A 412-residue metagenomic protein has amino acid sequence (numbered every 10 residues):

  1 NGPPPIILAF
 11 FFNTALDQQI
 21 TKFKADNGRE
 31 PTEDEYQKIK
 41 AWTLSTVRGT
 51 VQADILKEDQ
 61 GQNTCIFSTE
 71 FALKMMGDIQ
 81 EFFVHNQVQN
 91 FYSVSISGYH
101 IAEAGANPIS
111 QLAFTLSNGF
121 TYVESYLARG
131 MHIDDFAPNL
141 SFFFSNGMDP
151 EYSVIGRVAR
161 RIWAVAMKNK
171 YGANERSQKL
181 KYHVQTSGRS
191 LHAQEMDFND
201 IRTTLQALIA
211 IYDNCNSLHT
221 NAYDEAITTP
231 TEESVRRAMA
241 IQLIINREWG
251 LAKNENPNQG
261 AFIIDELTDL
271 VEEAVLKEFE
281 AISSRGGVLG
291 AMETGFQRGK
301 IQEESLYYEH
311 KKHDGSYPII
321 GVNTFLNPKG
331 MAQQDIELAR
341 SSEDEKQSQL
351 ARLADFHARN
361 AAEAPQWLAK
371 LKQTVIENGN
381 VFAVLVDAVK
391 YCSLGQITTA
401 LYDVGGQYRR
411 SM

Functional and structural regions predicted by a protein language model:
N1, A104-N107, S190-E195, A226-T228 (+2 more regions): A short glycine/serine-rich beta->alpha loop
N1-N146, E151-Y152, K170, K179-H183 (+3 more regions): Catalytic alpha/beta active-site cores
E33, T64-K74, S187-E195, A362-V375: A short, flexible low-complexity segment enriched in Lys/Arg and Gly/Pro that occurs in N-terminal basic tails
T43, D54, S68, H132 (+8 more regions): Alpha-helix initiation/capping motif
M75, S97, A113-Y122, R129 (+2 more regions): Active-site capping/gating regions of soluble enzymes
A240-L243, R247-M412: Flexible, glycine-rich loop/tail regions that form catalytic "lids" or insertion modules at the edges of active sites
